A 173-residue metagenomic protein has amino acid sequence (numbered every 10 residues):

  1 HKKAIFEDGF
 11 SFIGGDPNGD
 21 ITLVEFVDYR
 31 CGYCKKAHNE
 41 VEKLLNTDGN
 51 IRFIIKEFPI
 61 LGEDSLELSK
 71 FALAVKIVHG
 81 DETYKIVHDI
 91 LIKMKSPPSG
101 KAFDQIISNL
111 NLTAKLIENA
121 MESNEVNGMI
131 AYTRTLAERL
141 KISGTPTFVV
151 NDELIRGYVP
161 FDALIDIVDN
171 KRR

Functional and structural regions predicted by a protein language model:
H1-D64, N119-E122, V126-G144, V168-R173: Extracytoplasmic thiol/disulfide redox context detector
P59-T145, V149-R173: Cysteine-centric redox/oxidoreductase cores and disulfide-bonded domains
